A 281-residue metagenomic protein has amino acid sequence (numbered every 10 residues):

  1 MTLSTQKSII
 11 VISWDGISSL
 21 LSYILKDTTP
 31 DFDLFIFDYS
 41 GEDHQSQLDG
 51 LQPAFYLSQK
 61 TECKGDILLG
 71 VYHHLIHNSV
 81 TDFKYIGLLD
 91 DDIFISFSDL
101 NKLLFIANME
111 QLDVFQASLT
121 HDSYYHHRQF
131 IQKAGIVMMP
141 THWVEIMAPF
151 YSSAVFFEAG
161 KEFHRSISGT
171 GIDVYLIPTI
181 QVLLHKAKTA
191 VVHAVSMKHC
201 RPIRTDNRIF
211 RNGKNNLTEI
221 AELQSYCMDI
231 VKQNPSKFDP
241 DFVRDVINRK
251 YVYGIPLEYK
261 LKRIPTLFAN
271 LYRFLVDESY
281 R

Functional and structural regions predicted by a protein language model:
M1-G50: N-proximal low-complexity "stem/linker" segments adjacent to membrane-targeting elements
S19, S166-R281: C-terminal catalytic/acceptor-binding lobe
F37-K84: Active-site-proximal specificity loops/subdomain of glycosyltransferases
H44, Y124-Y125, H199: Generic structural signal for helix capping and beta-alpha/helix-loop junctions
Q52-P53, Q132-G135, N207-F210: Short, hinge-like loop/turn segments at secondary-structure boundaries
D82-F94: Short beta-strand-to-loop acidic/aromatic patch adjacent to the donor-nucleotide binding site
F83, E110-L112, K186-A187: Short, high-confidence coil segments that cap the C-terminus of an alpha-helix and link into the following beta-strand
S96-V174, P178-V182: Conserved catalytic core of nucleotide-sugar-dependent glycosyltransferases
